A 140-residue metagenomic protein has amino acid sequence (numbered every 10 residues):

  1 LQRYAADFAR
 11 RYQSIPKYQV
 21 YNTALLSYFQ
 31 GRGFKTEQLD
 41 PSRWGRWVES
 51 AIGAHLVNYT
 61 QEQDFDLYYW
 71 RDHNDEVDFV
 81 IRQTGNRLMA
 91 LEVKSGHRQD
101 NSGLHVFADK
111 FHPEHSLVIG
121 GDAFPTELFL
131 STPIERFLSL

Functional and structural regions predicted by a protein language model:
L1-Q83: Accessory nucleic acid-recognition modules appended to NTPase machines
Q19, Y68, M89-L91, H115-I119: Hydrophobic/aromatic beta-strand patches that form the interior of the parallel beta-sheet core in alpha/beta enzyme
R87-H97: Active-site ExK catalytic segment of metal-dependent nucleases
S95-L138: Catalytic cores of nucleic-acid endonucleases
